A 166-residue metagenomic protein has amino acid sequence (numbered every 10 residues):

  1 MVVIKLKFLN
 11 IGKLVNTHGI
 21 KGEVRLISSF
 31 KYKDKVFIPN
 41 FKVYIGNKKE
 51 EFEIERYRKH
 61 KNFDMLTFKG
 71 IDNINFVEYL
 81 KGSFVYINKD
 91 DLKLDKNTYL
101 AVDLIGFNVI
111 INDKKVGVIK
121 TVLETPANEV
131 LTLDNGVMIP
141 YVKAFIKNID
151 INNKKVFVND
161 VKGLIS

Functional and structural regions predicted by a protein language model:
V2-S166: Short Lys/Arg-rich amphipathic alpha-helical segments
